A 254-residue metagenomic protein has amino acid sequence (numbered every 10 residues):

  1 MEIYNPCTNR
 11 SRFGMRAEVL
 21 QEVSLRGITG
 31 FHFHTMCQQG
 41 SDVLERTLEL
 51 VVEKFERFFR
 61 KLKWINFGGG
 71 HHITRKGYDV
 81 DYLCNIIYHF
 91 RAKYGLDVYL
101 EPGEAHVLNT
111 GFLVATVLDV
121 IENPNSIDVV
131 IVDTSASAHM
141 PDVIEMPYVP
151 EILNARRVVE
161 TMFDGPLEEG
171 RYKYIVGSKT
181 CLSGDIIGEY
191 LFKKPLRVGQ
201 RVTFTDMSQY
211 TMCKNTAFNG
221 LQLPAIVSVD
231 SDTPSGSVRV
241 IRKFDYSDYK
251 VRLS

Functional and structural regions predicted by a protein language model:
M1-W64, H71, K76-D79, I86-H89: Active-site-proximal beta-alpha core segment in soluble small-molecule metabolic enzymes
G27-H32, L62-N66, G95-Y99, V129-I131 (+1 more regions): Structural preference for beta-strand elements that scaffold enzyme active sites
F31, G69-H71, E104, Q209: Gly/Ser/Thr-rich helix-start
I86, D97-S254: Charged (often Lys/Glu-rich) extended helix/loop segments that serve as interaction or gating elements
A92: Anion (oxyanion) recognition and catalysis
